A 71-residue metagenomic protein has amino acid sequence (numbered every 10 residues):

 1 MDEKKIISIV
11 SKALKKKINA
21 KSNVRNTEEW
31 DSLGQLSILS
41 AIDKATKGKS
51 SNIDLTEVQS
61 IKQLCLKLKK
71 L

Functional and structural regions predicted by a protein language model:
M1-W30, S37-S40, K44-A45, K49-L71: Phosphopantetheine-dependent thiolation modules in NRPS/PKS and related acyl-activating systems
